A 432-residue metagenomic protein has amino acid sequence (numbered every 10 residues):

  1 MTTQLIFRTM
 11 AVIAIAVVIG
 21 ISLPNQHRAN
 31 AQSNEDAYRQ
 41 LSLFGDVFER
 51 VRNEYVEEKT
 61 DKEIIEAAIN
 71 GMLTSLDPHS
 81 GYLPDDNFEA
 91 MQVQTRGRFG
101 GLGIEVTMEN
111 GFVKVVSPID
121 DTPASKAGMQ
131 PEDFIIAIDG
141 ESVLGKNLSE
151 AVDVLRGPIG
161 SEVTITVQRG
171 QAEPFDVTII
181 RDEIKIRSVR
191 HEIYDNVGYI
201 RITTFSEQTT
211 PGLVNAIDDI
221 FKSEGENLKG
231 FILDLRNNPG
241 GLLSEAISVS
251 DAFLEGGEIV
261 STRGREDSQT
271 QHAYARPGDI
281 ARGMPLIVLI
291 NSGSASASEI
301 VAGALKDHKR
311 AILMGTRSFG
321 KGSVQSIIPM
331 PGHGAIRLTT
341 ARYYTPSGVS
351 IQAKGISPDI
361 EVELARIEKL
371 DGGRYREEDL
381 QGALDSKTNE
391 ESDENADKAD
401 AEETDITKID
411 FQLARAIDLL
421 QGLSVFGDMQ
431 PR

Functional and structural regions predicted by a protein language model:
T2-L5, L313, A396-A399: Cysteine endopeptidase catalytic domains of the caspase/legumain-like
T2-S80, V113, E402-R415, L419-R432: Terminal targeting/pro-maturation regions of precursor/exported proteins
H27-Q40, F44, E49-D61, K114-S117 (+2 more regions): Cleft-lining beta-strand/loop regions that shape enzyme active-site pockets
N30-E54, T60, T74-G103, E109-F112 (+1 more regions): Glycine-biased strand-turn-strand hairpin within the trypsin-fold
Y55-V116, E162-T164, Q168-T178, I184-S188 (+1 more regions): Extended, small/polar residue-biased N-terminal targeting/export presequences and adjacent propeptide/linker tracts
S292-A295, G303, D307-L313, S318-P358 (+3 more regions): Acidic, polar loop-rich interaction surfaces within structured domains
S347-R432: Conserved functional hotspot residues or short segments at active or partner-binding sites across diverse domains
